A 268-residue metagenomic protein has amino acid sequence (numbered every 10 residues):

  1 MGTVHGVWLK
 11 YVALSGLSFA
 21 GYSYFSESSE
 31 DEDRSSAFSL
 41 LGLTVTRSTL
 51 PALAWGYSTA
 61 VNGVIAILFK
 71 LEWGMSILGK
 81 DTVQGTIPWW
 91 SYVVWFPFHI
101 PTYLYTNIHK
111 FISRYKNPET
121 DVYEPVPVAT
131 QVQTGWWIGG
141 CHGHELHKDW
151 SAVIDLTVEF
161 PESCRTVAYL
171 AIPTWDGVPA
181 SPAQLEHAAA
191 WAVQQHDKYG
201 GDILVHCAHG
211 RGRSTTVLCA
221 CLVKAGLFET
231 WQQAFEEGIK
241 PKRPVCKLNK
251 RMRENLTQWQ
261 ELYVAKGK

Functional and structural regions predicted by a protein language model:
M1-V132, H187, N255, E261-K268: Non-catalytic regulatory/accessory regions that flank a structured catalytic core
S91-V205, A220-G267: Cysteine-based protein phosphatase catalytic domain of the PTP/DSP
G210: Conserved G/P- and acidic residue-centered "switch" motifs that form tight phosphate/ATP-binding loops in soluble
R213-C221: Hydrolases whose catalytic domains are alpha/beta-hydrolase-1, hotdog thioesterase, or metallo-beta-lactamase-like
